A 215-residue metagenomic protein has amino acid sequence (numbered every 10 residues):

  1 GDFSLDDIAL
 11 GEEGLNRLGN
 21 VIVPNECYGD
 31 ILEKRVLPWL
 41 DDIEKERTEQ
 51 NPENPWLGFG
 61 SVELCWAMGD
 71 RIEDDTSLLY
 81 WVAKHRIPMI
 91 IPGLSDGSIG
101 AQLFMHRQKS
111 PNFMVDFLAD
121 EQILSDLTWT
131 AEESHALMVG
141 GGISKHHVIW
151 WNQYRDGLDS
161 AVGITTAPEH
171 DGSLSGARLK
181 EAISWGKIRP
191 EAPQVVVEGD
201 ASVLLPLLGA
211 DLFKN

Functional and structural regions predicted by a protein language model:
G1, G97-I99, P168-G172: Short gly/pro/ser/thr-enriched loop/turn and capping motifs at secondary-structure boundaries
D2-E13, L179-R189: Acidic, Ser/Thr-rich peripheral helices and adjacent loops at domain boundaries
D6-S98: Ligand-binding beta-strand-loop-alpha-helix segment within the catalytic cores of soluble metabolic enzymes
E13, C27, I31, E73 (+6 more regions): Conserved active-site and cofactor/substrate-binding residues in soluble primary-metabolism enzymes
W81-A83, T128-A131, Y154-D156: Solvent-exposed alpha-helices and their adjacent loops that cap or buttress functional pockets in soluble metabolic
M89-G93, V139, G163: General beta-strand structural signal in soluble alpha/beta enzymes
P92-A136: Active-site rim loops that border cofactor/substrate pockets in soluble metabolic enzymes
E133, I143-N215: C-terminal functional extensions of proteins
